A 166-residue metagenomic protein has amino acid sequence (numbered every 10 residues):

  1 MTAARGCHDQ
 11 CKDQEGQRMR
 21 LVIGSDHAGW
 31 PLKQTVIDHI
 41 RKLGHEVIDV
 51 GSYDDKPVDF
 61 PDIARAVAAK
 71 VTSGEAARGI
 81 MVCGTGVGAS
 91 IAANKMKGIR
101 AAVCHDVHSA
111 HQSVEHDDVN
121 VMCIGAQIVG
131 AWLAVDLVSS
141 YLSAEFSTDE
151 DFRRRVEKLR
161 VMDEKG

Functional and structural regions predicted by a protein language model:
T2-A4: Short linear motifs in low-complexity or flexible loops
H8-Q14: Short, charge-rich patches within N-terminal targeting peptides
V22-G24, A28-G29, V107-G166: C-terminal binding/interaction regions
V22-K42: Glycine-rich phosphate/diphosphate-binding loop of Rossmann-like nucleotide-binding domains
K33, F60, A64, S90 (+3 more regions): A general structural signal for well-ordered alpha-helical segments in protein cores
L43, M96-K97, D117: Short, structured coil segments at secondary-structure junctions
E46-P57: A short beta-strand-loop structural module common to alpha/beta enzyme folds
I63-V103: Helix-adjacent hinge/juxtasegments
